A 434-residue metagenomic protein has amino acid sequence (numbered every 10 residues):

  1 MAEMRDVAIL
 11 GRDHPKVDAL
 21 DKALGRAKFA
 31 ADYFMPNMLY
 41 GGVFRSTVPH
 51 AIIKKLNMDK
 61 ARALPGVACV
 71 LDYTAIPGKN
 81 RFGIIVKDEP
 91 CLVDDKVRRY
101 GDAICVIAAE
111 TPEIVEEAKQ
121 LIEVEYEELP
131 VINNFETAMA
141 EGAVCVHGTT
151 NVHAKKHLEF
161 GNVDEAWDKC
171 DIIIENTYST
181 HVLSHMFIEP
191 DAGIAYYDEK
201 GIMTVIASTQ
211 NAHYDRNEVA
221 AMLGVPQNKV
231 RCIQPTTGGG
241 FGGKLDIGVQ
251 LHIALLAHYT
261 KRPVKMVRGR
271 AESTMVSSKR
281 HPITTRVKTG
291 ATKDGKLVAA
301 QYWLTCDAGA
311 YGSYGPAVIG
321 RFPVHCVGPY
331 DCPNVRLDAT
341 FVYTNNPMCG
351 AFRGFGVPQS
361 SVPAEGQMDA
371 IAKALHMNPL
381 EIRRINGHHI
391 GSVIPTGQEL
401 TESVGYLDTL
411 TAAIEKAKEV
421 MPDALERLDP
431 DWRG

Functional and structural regions predicted by a protein language model:
M1-H153, I173-N176, Y259: Flexible, low-hydrophobicity surface segments
R12, D18-L24, N151-G193, E199 (+1 more regions): Glycine-rich loop/linker segments at domain edges
V43-L71, V106-E125, A192-T260, A317-H325 (+4 more regions): Alpha-helical support elements that line or immediately flank enzyme active sites and cofactor-binding pockets
L71-D102, T137, A143-T150, Y214 (+5 more regions): Short, surface-exposed loop/turn segments at secondary-structure boundaries that line and modulate
Y73, N228-P235, K261-A271, V298-W303 (+3 more regions): Beta-strand segments within the central parallel beta-sheet cores of soluble alpha/beta enzyme folds
P77, E141-L223, H389-G434: Helix-loop-helix junctions that connect adjacent transmembrane helices in secondary transporters/permeases, recognized
K96-R98, I107, S184-F187, K279: Replace "in large, NTP-powered and nucleic-acid-processing enzymes" with "in large, NTP-powered factors and other
A103, A109-T111, K261-G309: Phosphate/diphosphate-binding loops
